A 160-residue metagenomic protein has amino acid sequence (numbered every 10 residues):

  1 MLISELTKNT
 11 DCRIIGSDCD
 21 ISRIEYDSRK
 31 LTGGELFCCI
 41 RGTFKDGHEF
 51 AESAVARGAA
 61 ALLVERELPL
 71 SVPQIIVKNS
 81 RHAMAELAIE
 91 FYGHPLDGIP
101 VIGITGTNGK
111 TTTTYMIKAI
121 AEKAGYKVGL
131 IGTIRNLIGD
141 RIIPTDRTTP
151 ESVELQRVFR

Functional and structural regions predicted by a protein language model:
M1-E86, E90: N-terminal leader/targeting and accessory segments in enzymes
T10, M84-R160: Phosphate-binding loop of NTP-binding sites
